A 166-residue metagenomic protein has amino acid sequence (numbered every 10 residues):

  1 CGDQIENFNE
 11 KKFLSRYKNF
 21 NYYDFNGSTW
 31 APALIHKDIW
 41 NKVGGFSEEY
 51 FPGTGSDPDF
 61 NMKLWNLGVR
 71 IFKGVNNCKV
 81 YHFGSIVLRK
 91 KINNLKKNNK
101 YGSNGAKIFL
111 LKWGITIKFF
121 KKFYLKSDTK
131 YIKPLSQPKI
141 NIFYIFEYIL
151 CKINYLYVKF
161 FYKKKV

Functional and structural regions predicted by a protein language model:
C1-F25, L34, I71-F72, I86-V166: C-terminal, non-catalytic tails of nucleotide-sugar-dependent glycosyltransferases
N26-G44, E49-K79: A short, conserved alpha-helix in the catalytic core of glycosyltransferases
F83: Conserved active-site-proximal loop/helix segments of enzymes involved in bacterial cell-wall and related
